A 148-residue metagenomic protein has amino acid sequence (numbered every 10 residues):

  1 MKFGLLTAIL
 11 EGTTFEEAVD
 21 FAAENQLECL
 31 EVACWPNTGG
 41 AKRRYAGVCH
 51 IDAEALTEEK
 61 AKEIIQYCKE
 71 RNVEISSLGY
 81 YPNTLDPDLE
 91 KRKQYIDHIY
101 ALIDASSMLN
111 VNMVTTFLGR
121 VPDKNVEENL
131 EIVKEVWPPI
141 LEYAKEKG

Functional and structural regions predicted by a protein language model:
M1-G4, C68-K69: N-terminal amphipathic alpha-helix/helix-capping segment at the start of soluble metabolic enzymes
F3-T7, E28-V32, I75-Y80, V114-T116: Hydrophobic faces of well-ordered beta-strands that scaffold small-molecule active sites in alpha/beta enzyme cores
T7-T14: Short polar catalytic/cofactor-binding loops
A8, A53-E54, R92, L130: A generic secondary-structure micro-motif detector that highlights 1-2 residue hydrophobic/ambivalent hotspots embedded
E11, P36, L85-D86: Generic, ordered loop/turn and secondary-structure boundary motif
E16-T38, S107-N110: Catalytic domains of carbohydrate-active enzymes, especially glycoside hydrolases
E17, K62-S77, N83-G148: Active-site acidic/histidine proton-transfer and metal-coordination neighborhood in alpha/beta enzyme cores
E31-E63, L118-N125: Glycine-rich, proline-tolerant flexible connector loops at the mouths of alpha/beta enzymes
